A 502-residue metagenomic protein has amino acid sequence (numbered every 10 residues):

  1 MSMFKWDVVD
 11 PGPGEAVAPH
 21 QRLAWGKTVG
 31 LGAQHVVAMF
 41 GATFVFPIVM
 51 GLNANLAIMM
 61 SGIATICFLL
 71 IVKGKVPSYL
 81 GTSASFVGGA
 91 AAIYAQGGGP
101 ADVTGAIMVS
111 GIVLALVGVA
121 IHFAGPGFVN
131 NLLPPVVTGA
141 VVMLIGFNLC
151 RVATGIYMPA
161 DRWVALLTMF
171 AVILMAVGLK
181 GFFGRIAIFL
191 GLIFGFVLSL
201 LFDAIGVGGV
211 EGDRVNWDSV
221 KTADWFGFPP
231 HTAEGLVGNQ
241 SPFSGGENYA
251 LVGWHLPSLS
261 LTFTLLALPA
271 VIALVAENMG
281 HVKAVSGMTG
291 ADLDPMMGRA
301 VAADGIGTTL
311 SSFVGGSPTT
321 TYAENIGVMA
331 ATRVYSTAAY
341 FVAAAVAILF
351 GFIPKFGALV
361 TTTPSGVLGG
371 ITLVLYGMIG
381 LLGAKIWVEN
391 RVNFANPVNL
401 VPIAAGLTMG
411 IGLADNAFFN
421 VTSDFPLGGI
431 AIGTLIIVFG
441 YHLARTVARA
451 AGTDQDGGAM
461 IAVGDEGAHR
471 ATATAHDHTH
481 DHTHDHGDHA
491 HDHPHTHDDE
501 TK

Functional and structural regions predicted by a protein language model:
M1, A431-D481, D485, H489-H491 (+1 more regions): Terminal cytosolic tails of multi-pass membrane transporters, especially the segment immediately following the final
K5-G12, F40-G41, F170-M175, I186 (+2 more regions): Juxtamembrane interface elements at the cytosolic ends of transmembrane helices in multi-pass membrane proteins
E15-V29, F46-L69, K73, L265-T337: Membrane-embedded helical hairpins/re-entrant loop segments and their flanking transmembrane helices within multi-pass
L31-A64, L69, V76-G99, V103: Transmembrane helix-boundary motif of multi-pass solute transporters/channels
M39, T43, G195-T308, S312 (+1 more regions): Membrane-embedded hairpin module used as a gating/binding unit in multi-pass transport and secretion proteins
L52-I58, G74-V87, V129-T138, G184-L190 (+5 more regions): Short, non-helical or kinked segments that cap or interrupt transmembrane helices
A90-Q96, A176, N325-Y340, V346-I353: Interfacial segments of multi-pass membrane proteins
G97-G206, V346-A451: Membrane-embedded alpha-helical modules
